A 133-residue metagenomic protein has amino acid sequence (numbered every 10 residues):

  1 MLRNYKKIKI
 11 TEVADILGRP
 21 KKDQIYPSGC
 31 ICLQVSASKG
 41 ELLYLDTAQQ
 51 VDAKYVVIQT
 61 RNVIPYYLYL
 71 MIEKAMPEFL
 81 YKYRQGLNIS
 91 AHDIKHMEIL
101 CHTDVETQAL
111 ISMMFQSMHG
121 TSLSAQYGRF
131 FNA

Functional and structural regions predicted by a protein language model:
M1, R84-G86, K95-H102: Short, recurring structural edge motifs at helix starts
M1-P20, V105-E106, S124-F131: Non-catalytic DNA-recognition/assembly elements of restriction-modification systems
K6, I64, T107-I111: Hydrophobic (often cysteine-bearing) scaffold residues that line and stabilize catalytic clefts of nucleotide/cofactor
K22-I25: Short, surface-exposed secondary-structure edge patches
C30-E73, P77, R84-Q85, S90: A short beta-sheet element
K74, K82-R84, H96, S124: The feature marks the first
M76-F79, S117: A common structural junction motif
E98-A133: Amphipathic alpha-helical segments
